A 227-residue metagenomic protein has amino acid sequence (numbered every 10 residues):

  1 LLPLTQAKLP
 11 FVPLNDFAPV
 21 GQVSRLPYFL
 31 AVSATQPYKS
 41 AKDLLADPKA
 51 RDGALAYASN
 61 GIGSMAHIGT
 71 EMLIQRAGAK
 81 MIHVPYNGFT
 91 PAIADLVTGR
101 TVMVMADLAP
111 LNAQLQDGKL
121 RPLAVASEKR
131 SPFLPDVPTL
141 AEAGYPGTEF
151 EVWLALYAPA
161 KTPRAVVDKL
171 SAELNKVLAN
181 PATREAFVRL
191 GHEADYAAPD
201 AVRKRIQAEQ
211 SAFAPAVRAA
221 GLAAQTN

Functional and structural regions predicted by a protein language model:
P3-A18, G78-K80, Q114-V125, P132-G144 (+1 more regions): Ligand-binding "clamshell"
L4-P91, L140, W153-A186: Hinge/capping helix and adjacent helix->loop/strand transition within the periplasmic-binding protein
Q22, Y86, M105-A106, V125 (+2 more regions): Short beta-strand and adjacent tight-turn residues that come in two discontinuous sequence segments and form the edges
A34, D107-A109, S127-E128, A160: Short secondary-structure boundary segments
S40, P85, G99-R100, D107 (+6 more regions): Conserved functional loop/turn residues at catalytic and ligand-binding sites
A56, V102-D107, P122-A124, F213-P215: Paired acidic/hydrophobic, glycine-rich loop segments that form the ligand-binding mouth/hinge of periplasmic-binding
E71-R76, T90-V104, A109-D117, I206-E209: Short helices/loops that flank or line small-molecule/ion binding pockets
Q75-R76, T139-E142, R164-N227: An extracytoplasmic/periplasmic, membrane-proximal ligand-sensing/linker region
